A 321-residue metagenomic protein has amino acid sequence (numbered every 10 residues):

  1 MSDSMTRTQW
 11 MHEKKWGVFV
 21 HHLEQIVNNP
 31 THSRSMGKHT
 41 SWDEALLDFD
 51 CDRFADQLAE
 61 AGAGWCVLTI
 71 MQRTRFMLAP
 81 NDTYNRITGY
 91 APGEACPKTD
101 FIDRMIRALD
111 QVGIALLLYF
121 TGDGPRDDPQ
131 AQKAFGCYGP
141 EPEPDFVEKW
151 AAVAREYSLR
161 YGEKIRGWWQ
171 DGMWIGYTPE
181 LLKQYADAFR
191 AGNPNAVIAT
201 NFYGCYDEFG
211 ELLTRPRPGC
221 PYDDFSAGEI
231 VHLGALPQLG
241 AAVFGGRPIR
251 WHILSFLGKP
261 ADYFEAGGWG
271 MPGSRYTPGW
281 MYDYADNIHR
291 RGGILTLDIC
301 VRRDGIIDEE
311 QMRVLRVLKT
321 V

Functional and structural regions predicted by a protein language model:
M1-V321: Mature catalytic domains of secreted/periplasmic carbohydrate-active enzymes
